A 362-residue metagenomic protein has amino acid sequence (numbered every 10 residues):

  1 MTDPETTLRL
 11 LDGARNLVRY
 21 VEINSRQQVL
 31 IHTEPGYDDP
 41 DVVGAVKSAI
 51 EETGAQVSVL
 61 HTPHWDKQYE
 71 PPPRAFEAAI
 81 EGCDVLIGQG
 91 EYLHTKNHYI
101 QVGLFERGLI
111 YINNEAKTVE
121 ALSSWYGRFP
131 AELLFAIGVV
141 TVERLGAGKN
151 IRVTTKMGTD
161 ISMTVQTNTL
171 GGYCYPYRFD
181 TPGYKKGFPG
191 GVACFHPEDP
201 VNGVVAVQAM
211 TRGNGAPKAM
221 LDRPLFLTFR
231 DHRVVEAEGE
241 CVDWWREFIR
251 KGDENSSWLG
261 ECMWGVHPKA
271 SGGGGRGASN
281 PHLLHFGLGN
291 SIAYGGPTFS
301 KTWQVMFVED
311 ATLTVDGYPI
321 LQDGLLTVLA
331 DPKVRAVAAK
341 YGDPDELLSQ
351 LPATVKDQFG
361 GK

Functional and structural regions predicted by a protein language model:
M1-D222, E238, G317-P319, D323 (+1 more regions): Active-site bordering "gate/hinge" segments that shape substrate access to catalytic or cofactor-binding pockets
V21, S257, V305: Flexible, active-site-adjacent loop/turn segments at secondary-structure boundaries
V142-R144, R152-T155, F195-P197, F226 (+4 more regions): A general structural signal for short secondary-structure junctions and capping/turn motifs
M220-L221, E236-P297, G342-K356: Dual-mode signal for accessory low-complexity, basic/Gly-rich regions
R223-E238, L313: Active-site and channel-lining beta-strand-loop segments that bind or position nucleotide-derived/phosphorylated
A278-S349: Internal helix-turn-beta structural module
